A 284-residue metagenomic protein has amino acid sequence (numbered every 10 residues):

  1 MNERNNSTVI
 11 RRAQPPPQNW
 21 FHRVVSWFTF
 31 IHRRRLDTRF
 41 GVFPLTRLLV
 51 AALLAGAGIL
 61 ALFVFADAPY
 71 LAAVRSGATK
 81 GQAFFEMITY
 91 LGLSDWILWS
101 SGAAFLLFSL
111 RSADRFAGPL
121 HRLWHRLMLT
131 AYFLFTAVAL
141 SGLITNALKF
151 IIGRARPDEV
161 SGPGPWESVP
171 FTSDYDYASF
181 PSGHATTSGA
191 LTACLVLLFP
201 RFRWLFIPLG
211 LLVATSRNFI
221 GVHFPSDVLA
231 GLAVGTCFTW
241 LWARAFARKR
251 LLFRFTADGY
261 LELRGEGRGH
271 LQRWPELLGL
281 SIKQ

Functional and structural regions predicted by a protein language model:
S7-Y177, T186-L197, R201-P208, A214: Hydrophobic alpha-helical bundle signature of multipass membrane enzymes
R111, P163-Q284: Membrane-embedded catalytic cores of phosphoryl/pyrophosphoryl-handling enzymes
